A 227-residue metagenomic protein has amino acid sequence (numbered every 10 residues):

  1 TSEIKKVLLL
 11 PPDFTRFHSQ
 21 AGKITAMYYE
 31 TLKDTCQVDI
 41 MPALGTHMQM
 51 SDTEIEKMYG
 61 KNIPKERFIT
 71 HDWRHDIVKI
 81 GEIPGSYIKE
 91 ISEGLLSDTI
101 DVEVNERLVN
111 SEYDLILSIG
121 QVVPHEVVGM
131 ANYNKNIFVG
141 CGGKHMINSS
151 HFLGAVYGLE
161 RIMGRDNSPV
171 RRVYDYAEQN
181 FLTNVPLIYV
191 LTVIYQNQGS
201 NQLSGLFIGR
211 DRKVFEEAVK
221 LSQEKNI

Functional and structural regions predicted by a protein language model:
T1-K5: N-terminal glycine-/serine-/threonine-rich phosphate-binding loop
K6-F17, D39-G45, I116-S118: Short glycine-rich or small-residue beta-strand-to-loop segments that form or flank ligand, phosphate, metal/Fe-S
T15-F17, M48-Q49, Q196-Q198: Short, small-residue-enriched loops and turns at beta-alpha junctions that line or gate enzyme active sites
R16-V38: Histidine-anchored nucleotide/phosphate-binding helix
H18-K23, M50-T53, V128-G129: A short acidic (Asp/Glu
A26-T31, E54-I63, N132-G143: A glycine- and small-aliphatic-rich helix-loop capping segment at beta-alpha/alpha-beta transitions that lines
D39-I88: Long, charge-dense
D72-N226: Conserved, well-structured core segments that form the ligand-binding/active-site neighborhood of functional domains
